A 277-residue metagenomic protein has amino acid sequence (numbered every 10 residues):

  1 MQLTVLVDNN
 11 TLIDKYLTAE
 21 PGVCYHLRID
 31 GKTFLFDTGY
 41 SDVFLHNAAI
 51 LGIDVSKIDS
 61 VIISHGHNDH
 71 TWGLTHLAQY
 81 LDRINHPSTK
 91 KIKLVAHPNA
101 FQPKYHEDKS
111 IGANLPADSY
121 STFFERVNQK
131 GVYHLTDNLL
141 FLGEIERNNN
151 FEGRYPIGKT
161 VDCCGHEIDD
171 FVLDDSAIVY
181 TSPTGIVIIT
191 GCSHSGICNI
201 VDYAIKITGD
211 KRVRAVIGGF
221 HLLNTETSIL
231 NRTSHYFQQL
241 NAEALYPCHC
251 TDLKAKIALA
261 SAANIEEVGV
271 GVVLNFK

Functional and structural regions predicted by a protein language model:
Q2-L51, F171, D175-T190: Conserved beta-strand hairpin/beta-sheet module of binuclear metal-dependent hydrolase folds, prominently
D8-N10, T38-S41, G66, P98-A100 (+5 more regions): Active-site metal-binding loops of divalent metal-dependent hydrolases
K32-F34, D59, K91-I92, I186-V187 (+1 more regions): Short active-site oxyanion
V43-A96, T208-A215: Active-site metal-binding motif and surrounding structural segment of the metallo-beta-lactamase
G66-G73, Q79, I168-A177, T181-G269: Cap/insert and terminal regions of metallo-dependent hydrolase folds
P98-T122: Active-site neighborhood of divalent metal-dependent phosphoester bond hydrolases
K109-S110, G131-T184: Active-site-proximal loop/helix segment associated with metal-binding centers of metalloenzymes
F123-V127, N138, S261-V268: Active-site regions of enzymes building and remodeling cell-envelope glycoconjugates
